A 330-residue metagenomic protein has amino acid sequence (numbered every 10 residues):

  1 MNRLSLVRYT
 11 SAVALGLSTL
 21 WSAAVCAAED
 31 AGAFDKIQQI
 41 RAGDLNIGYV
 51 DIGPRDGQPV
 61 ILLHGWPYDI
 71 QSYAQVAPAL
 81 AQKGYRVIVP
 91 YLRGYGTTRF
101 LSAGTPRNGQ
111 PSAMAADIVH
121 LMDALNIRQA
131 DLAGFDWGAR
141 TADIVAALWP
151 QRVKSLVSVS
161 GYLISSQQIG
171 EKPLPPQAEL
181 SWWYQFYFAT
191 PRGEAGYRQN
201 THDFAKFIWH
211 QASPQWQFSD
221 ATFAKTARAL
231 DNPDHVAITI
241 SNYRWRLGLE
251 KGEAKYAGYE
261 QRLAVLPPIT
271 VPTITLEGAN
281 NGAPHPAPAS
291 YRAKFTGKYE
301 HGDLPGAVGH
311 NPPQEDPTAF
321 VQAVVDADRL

Functional and structural regions predicted by a protein language model:
M1-V13: Bacterial N-terminal signal peptides that target proteins for export
T10-S22: Bacterial N-terminal signal peptides
A23-A27: Sec/Tat signal peptide C-region and signal peptidase I cleavage site
E29-F34, L45-I47, I52, P59 (+3 more regions): Flexible "cap/lid" subdomain of the alpha/beta-hydrolase fold that forms the substrate-access gate
K36-A42: Short acidic-hydrophobic surface loop/beta-edge motif
D51-F100, Y291: Conserved HGGG/HGGXW glycine-rich cap/lid loop of the alpha/beta-hydrolase fold
A115, I240, P317-V325: Short, amphipathic alpha-helical "lid/cap" segments that border enzyme active or binding sites
V308-D316: Catalytic histidine-centered segment of alpha/beta-hydrolase-like enzymes
